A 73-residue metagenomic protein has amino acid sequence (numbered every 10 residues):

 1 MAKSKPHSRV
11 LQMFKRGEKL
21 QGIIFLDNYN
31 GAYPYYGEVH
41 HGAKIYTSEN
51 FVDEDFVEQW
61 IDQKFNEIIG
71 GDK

Functional and structural regions predicted by a protein language model:
M1-K5, N66-K73: Short intrinsically disordered terminal tails
M1-Y36: Short N-terminal "domain-start" leader segments that mark the transition from disordered tails or signal peptides into
L11, E58-I69: Residue-level detector of alpha-helical secondary structure
I24-F25, Y46, D62, I69-G70: Residues marking helix boundaries in flexible regions
G42-F56: A short, exposed loop/beta-hairpin motif centered on an aromatic-Gly-Thr core
